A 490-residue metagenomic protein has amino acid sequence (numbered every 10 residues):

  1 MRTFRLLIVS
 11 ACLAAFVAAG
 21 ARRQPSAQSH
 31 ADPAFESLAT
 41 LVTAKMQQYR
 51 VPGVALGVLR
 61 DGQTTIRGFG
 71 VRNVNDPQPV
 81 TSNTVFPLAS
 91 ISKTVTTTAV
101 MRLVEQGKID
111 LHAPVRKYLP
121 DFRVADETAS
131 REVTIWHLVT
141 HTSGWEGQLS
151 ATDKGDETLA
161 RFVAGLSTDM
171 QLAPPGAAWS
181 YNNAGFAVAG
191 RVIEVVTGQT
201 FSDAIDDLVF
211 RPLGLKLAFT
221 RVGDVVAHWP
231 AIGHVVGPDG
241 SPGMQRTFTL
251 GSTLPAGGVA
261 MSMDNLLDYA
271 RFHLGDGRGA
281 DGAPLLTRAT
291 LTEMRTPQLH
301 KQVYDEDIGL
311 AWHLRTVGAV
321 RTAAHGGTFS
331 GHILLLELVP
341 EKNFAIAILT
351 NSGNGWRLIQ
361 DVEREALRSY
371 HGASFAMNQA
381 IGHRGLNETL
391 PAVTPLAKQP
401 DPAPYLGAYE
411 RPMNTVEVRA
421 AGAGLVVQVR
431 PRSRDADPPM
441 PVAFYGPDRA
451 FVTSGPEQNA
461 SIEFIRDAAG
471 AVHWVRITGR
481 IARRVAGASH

Functional and structural regions predicted by a protein language model:
M1-R5: Positively charged n-region of N-terminal signal peptides that target proteins for export
L7-A18: Bacterial N-terminal signal peptides
A19-Q28: Signal peptide processing junction and immediate N-terminal pro/mature segment of secreted/exported proteins
Q28-R67, E194-D207, R211, S241-H490: Catalytic loop of the DD-peptidase/beta-lactamase superfamily, centered on the K-T-G motif and neighboring
A31-L88, K108-D110, K117, R123-A125 (+4 more regions): Short, conserved catalytic-motif segment at the N-terminal edge
P33, S37-L41, S90, V95-A99 (+13 more regions): Extracytoplasmic/secreted proteins, especially bacterial periplasmic and envelope-associated proteins
G53, D76, S82, P87-I91 (+5 more regions): Active-site helix/loop module of the DD-peptidase/beta-lactamase fold, centered on the serine-lysine SxxK catalytic
I66-G70, Q148-D153, D206, T220-D224 (+1 more regions): Short, solvent-exposed loop/turn and secondary-structure capping segments
